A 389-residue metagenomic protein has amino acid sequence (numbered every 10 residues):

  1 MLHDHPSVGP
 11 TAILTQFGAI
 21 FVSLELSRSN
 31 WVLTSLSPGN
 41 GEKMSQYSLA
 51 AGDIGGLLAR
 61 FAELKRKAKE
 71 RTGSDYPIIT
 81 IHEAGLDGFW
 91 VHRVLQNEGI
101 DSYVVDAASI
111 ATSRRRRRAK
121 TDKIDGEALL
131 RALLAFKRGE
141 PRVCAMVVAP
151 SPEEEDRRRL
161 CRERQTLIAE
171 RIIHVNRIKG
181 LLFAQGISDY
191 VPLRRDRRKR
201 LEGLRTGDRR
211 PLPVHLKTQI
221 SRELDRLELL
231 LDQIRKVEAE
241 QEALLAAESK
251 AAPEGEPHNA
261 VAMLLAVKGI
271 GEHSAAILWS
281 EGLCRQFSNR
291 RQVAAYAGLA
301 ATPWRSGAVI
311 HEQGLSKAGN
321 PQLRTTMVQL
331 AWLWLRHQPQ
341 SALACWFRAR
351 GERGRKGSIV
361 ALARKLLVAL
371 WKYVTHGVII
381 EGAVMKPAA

Functional and structural regions predicted by a protein language model:
M1-A389: A detector of single, family-specific signature residues that are central to catalytic or substrate-handling motifs
